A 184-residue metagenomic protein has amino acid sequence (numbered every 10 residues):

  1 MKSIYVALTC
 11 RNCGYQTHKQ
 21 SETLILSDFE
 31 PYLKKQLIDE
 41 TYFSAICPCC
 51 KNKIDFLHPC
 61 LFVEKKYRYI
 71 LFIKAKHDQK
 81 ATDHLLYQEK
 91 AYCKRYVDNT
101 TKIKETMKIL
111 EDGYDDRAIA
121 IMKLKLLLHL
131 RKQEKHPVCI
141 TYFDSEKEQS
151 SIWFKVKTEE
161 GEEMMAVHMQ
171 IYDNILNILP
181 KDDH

Functional and structural regions predicted by a protein language model:
M1-K76: N-terminal cysteine/histidine-rich coordination modules
E64-H184: Long, contiguous alpha-helical scaffold regions
